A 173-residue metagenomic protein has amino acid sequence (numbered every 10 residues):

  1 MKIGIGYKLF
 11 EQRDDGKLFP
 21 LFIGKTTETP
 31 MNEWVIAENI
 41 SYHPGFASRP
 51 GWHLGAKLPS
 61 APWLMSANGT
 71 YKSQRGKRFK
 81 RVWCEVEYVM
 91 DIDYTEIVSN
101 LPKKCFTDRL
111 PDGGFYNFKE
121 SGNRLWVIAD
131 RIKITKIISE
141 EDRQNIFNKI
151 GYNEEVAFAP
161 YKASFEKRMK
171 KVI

Functional and structural regions predicted by a protein language model:
K2-A37, A61-L64, N68-I173: Active-site and NAD+-binding cores of ADP-ribose-processing enzymes
S41-A67: Extended catalytic/binding region for NAD+/ADP-ribose chemistry, centered on the ART fold
